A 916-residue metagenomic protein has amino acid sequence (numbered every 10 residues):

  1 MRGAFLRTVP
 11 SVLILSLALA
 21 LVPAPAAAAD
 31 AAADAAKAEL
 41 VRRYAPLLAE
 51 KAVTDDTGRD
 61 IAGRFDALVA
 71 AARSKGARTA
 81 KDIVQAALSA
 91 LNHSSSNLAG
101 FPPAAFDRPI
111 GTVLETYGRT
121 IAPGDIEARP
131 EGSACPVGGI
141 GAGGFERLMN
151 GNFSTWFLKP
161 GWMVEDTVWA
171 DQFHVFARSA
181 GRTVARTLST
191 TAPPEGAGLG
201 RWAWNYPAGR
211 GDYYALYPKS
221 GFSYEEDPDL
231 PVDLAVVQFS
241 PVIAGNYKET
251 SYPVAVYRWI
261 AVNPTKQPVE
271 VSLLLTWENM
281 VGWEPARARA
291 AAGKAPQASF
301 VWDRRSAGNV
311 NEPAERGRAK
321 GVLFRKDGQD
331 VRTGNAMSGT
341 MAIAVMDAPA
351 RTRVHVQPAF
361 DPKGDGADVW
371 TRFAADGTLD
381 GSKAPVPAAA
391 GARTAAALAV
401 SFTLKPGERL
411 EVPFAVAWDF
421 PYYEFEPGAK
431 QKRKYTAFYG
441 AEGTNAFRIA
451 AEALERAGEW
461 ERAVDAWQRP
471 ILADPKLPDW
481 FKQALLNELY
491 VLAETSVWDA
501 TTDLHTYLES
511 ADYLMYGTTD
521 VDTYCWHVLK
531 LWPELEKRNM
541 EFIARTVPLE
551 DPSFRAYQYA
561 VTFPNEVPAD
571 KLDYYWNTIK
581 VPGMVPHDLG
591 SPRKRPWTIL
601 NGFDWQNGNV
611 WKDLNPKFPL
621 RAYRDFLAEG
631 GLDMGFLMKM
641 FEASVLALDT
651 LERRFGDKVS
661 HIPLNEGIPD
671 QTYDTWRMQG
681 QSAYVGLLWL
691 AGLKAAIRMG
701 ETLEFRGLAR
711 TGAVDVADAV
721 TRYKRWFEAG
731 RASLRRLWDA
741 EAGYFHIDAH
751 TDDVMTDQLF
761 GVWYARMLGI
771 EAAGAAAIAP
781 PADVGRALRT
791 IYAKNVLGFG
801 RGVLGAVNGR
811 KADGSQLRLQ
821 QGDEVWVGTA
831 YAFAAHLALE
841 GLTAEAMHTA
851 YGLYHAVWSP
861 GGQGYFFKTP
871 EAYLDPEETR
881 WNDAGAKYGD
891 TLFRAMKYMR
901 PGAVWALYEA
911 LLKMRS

Functional and structural regions predicted by a protein language model:
V9-A20: Bacterial N-terminal signal peptides
A28-D30, L91-R119, D125, S133 (+9 more regions): Acidic/polar, glycine-enriched structural segments that form the non-catalytic walls/loops of the carbohydrate-binding
T79-A80, E226-P231, K266-P268, P475 (+7 more regions): Structural helix-adjacent loops and short alpha-helical linkers that scaffold large soluble proteins
L91-T191: Beta-strand-rich N-terminal accessory domains
G124-V168, G377-A395, S401, E408 (+10 more regions): Substrate-binding groove/exosite segments of carbohydrate-active enzymes
E146, G151-S154, P160-D229, R325-D380: An extended acidic
W498-S510, D551-T562, N577-D588, L600-N601 (+4 more regions): Glycine- and aromatic-rich loop/turn segments at beta-sheet edges
V714, D718-A749, P781-S916: Non-catalytic carbohydrate-binding regions of carbohydrate-active enzymes
